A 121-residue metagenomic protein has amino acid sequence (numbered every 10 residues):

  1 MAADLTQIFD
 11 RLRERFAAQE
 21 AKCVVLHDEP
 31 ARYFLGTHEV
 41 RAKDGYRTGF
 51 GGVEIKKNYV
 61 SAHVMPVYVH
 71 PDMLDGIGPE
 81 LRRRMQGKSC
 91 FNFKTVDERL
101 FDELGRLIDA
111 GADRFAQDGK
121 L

Functional and structural regions predicted by a protein language model:
M1-L121: Charge-dense, helix-prone N-terminal extensions
